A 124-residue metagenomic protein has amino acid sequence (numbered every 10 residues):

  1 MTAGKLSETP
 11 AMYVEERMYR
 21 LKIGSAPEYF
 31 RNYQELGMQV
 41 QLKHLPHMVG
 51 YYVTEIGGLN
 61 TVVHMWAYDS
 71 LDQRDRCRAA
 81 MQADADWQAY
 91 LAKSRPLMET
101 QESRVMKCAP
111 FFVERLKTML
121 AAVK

Functional and structural regions predicted by a protein language model:
M1-Q88, K93-K124: Short S/T/G/P-rich N-terminal loop/turn motif that feeds into the first structured element of a domain
